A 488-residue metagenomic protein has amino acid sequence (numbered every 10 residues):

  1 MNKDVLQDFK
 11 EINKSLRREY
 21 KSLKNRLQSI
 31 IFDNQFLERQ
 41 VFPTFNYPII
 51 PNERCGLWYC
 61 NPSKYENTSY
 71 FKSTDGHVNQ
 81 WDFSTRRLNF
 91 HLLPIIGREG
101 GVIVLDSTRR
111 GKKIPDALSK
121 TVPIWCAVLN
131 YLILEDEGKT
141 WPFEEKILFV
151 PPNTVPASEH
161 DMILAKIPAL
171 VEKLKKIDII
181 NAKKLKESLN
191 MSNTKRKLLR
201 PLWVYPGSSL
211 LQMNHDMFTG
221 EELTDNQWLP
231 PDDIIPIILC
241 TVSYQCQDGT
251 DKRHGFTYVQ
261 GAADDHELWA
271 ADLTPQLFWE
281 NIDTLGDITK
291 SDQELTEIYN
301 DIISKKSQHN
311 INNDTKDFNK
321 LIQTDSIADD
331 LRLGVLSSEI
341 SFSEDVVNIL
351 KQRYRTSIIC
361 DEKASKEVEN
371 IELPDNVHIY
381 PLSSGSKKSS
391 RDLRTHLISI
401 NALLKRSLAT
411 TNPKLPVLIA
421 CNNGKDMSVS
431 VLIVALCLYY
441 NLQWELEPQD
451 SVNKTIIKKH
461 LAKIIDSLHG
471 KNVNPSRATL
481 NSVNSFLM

Functional and structural regions predicted by a protein language model:
M1-K405, C437, Q443-M488: Non-catalytic regulatory/accessory regions that flank a structured catalytic core
L404-A420: K/R-rich mixed-charge low-complexity regions
L415-I433: A phosphate-binding catalytic loop at a beta-strand-loop-alpha-helix junction that coordinates phosphoryl groups
